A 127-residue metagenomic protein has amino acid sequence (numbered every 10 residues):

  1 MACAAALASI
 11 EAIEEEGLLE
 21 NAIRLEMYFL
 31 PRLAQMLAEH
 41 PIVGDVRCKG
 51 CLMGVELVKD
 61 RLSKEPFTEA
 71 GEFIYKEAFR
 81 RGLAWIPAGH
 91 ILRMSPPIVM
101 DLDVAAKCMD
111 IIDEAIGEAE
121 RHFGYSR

Functional and structural regions predicted by a protein language model:
M1-R127: Conserved N-terminal phosphate-binding loop of PLP-dependent enzymes in the Aspartate aminotransferase
